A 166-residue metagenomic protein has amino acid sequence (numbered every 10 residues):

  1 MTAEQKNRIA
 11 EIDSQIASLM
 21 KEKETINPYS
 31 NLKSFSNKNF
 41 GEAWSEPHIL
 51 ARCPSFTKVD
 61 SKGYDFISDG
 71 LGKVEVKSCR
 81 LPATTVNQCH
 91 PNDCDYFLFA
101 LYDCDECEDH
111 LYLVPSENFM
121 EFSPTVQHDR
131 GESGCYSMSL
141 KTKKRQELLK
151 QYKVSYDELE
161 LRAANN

Functional and structural regions predicted by a protein language model:
M1-G72, K77-N166: Nucleic-acid endonuclease domains
